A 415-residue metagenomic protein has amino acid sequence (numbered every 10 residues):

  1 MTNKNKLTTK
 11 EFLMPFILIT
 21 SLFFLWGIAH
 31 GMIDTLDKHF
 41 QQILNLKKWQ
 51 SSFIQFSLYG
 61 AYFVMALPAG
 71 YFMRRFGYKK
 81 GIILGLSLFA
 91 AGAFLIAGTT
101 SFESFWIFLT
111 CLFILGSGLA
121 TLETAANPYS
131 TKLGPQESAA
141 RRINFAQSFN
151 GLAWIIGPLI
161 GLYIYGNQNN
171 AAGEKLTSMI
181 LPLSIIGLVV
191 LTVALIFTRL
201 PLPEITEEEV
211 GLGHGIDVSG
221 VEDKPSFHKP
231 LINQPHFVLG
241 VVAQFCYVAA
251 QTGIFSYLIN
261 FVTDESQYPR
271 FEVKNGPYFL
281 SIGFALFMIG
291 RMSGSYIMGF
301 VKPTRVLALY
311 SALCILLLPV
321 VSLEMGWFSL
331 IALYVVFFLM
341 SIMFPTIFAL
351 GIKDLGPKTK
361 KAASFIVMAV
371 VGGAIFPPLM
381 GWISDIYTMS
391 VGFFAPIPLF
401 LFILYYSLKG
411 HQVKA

Functional and structural regions predicted by a protein language model:
M14-Q42, A126-N127, G157, I254-V262: Extracytoplasmic
I33-D34, G157-P158, K229-S281: Extracytoplasmic gate region of multi-pass secondary transporters
F53-Y71, S281-S293, G372: Central cavity-lining transmembrane alpha-helices of secondary-active solute carriers, predominantly the Major
S87-F102, A312-M325: C-terminal ends and interior cores of transmembrane alpha-helices in multi-pass membrane transporters/permeases
F105-L122, F328-M343: Hydrophobic core of transmembrane alpha-helices in multi-pass small-molecule transporters, especially MFS/SLC-type
T121-P135, S341-G356: Intracellular juxtamembrane helix-capping segments at the cytosolic ends of symmetry-related transmembrane helices
Q136-E137, R142-L202: Helix-loop-helix hairpin linking two adjacent transmembrane segments in secondary transporters
